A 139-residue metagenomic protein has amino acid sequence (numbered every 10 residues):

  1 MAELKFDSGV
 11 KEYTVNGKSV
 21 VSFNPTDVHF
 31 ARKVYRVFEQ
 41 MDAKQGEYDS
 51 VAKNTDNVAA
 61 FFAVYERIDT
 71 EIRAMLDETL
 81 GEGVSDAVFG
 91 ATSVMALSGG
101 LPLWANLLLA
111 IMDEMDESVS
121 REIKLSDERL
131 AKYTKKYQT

Functional and structural regions predicted by a protein language model:
M1-V58: Short N-terminal mixed-charge amphipathic segments
A52-A63, G90-V94: Short, surface-exposed loop/turn segments at secondary-structure junctions
Y65-R73: Short amphipathic alpha-helical coiled-coil/interface segments
E82-T139: C-terminal charged interaction modules
